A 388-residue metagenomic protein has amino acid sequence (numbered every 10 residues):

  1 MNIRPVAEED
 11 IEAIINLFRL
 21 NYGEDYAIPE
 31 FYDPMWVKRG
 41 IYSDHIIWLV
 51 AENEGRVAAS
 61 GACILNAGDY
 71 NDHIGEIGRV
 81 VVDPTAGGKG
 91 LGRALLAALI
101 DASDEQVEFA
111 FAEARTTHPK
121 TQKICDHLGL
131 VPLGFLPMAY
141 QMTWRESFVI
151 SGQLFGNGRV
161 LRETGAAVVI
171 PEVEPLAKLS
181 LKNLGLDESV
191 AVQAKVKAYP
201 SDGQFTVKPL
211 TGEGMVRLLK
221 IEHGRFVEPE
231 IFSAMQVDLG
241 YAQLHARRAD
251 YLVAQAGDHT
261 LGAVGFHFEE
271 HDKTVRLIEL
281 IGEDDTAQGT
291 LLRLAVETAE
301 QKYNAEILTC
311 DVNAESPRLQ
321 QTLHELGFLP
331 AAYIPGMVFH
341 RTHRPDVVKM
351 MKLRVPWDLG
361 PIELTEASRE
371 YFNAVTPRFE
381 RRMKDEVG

Functional and structural regions predicted by a protein language model:
M1-Y32, V50-N53, V149-S151, P175-Q236 (+1 more regions): Short amphipathic alpha-helix that is part of the acyltransferase structural core
I11, I15-V82, P229-T274, E279-G282: A conserved beta-strand-loop-helix scaffold within acyl/acetyltransferase catalytic domains
V82, G88-D101, H127, D285-T298: Conserved acetyl-CoA-binding loop-helix of GNAT-fold acetyltransferases
S103-R115, Q301-V312: Conserved GNAT acetyl-CoA-binding A-motif
E113, G129-F148, L329-T342: Conserved catalytic-core motifs of GNAT/GCN5-like acyltransferases
C125, L323: Conserved active-site tyrosine of GNAT-family acetyltransferases
Y140-E172, F339-V375: C-terminal "cap" of GNAT-fold acetyltransferases
A191-I307: Non-catalytic interaction/regulatory modules that flank or connect domains
